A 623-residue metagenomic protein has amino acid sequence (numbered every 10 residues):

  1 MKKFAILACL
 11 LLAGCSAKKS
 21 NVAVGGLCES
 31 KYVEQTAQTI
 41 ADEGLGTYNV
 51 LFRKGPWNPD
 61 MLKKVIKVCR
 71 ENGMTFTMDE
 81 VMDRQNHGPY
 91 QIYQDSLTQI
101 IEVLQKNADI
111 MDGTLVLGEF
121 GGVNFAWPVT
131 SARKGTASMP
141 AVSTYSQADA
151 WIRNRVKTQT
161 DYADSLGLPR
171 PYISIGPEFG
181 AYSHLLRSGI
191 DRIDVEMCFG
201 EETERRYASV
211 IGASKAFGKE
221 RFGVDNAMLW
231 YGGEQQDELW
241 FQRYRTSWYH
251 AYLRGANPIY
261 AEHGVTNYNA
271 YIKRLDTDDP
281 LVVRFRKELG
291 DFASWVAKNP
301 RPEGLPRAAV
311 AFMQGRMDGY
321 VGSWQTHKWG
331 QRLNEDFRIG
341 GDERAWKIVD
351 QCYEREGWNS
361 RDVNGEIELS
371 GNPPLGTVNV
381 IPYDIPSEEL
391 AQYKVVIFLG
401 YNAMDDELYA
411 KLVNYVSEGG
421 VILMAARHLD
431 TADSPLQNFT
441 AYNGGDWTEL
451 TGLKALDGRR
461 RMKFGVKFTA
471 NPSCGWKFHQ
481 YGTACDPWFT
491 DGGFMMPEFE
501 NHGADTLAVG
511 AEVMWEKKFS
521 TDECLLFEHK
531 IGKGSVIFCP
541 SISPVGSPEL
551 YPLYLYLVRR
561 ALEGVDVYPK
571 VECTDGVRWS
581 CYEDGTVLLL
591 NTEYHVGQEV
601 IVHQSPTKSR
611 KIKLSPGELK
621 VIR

Functional and structural regions predicted by a protein language model:
C15-M82, D95-F120, S131-S143, P306-R307 (+5 more regions): Mature N-terminal, pre-catalytic/accessory segment of carbohydrate-active enzymes
V22-E29, T77-Q85, G113-E119, A148-A181 (+3 more regions): Aromatic-lined carbohydrate-recognition surfaces of secreted/lumenal glycan-active proteins
V33-D42, G46, V50-N72, R344-A441 (+1 more regions): Helical hinge/lid and interdomain linker segments adjacent to catalytic or ligand-binding clefts that mediate domain
V103-L104, D161-S209, Y231-L239, F439 (+1 more regions): Substrate-binding cleft/loops of secretory-pathway carbohydrate-active enzymes
I190, S209-F241, V265-D278: Active-site clefts of carbohydrate-active enzymes
K287-Q392, H529, P616: Aromatic-Pro/Gly-enriched surface loop or interdomain linker that acts as a lid/target-recognition segment
L305-G341, A391, N402, V413 (+3 more regions): Carbohydrate-binding surface patches
N402-G492: A glycine-rich, often tryptophan-bearing local segment used as a flexible ligand/cofactor-contacting loop or short
